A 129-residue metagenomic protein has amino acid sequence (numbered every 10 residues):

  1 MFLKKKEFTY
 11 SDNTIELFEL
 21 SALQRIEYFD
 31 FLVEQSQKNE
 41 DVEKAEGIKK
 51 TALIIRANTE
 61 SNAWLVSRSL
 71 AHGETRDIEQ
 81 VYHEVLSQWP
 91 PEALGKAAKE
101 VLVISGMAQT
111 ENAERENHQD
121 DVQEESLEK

Functional and structural regions predicted by a protein language model:
F2-L3, F18, A22-K129: Short, surface-exposed, charged amphipathic helix/loop patches that serve as local interaction elements
K4-D12: Short acidic-hydrophobic surface loop/beta-edge motif
T14-E16: Short, solvent-exposed loop/turn motifs
